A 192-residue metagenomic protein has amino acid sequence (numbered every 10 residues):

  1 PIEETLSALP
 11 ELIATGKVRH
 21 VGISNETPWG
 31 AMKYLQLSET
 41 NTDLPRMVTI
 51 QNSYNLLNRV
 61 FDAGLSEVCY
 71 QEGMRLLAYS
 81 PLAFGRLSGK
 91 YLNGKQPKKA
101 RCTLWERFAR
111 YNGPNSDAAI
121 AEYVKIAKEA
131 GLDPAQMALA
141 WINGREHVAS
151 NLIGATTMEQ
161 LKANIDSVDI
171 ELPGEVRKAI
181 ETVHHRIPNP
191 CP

Functional and structural regions predicted by a protein language model:
P1-T182: Beta/alpha (TIM)-barrel catalytic core signal, keyed to glycine-rich beta->alpha loops juxtaposed to Asp/Glu that bind
P190: Substrate/cofactor-recognition hotspot
